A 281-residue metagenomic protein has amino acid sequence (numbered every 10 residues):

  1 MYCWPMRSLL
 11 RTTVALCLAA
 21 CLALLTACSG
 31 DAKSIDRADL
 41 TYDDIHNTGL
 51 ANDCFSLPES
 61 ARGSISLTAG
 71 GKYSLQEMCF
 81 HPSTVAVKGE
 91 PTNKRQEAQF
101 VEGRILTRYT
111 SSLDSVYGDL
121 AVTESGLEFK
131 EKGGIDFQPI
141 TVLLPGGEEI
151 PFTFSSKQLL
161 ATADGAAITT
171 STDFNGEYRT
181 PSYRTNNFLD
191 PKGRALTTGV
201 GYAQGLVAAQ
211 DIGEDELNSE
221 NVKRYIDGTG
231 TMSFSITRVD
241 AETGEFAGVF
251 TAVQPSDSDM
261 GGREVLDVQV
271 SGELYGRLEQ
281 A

Functional and structural regions predicted by a protein language model:
Y2-C17: Bacterial N-terminal signal peptides that target proteins for export
L24-A27: C-terminal motif of bacterial Sec signal peptides marking the signal peptidase cleavage site
A32-E214: An ectodomain-focused feature that recognizes extracytoplasmic/extracellular
G134, G146, D240-E242, L266: Solvent-exposed loop and beta-edge segments used for protein-protein assembly and interaction
N186-R263: Acidic, glycine-rich flexible loop segments
M260-A281: Short secondary-structure subsegments characteristic of cysteine-rich extracellular domains
